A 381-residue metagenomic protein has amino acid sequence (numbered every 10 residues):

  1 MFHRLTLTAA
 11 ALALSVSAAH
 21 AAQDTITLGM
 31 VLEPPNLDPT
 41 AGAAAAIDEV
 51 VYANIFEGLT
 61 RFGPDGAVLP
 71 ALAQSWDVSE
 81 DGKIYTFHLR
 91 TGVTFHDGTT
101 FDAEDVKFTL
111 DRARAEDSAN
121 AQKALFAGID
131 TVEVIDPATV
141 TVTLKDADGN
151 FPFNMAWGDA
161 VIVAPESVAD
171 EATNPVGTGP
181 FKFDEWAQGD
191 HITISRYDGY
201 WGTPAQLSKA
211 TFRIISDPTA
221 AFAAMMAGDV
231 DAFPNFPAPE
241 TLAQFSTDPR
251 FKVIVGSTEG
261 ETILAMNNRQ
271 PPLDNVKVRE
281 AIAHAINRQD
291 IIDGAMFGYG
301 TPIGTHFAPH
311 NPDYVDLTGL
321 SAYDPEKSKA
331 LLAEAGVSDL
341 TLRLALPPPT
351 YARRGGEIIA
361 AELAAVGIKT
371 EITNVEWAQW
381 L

Functional and structural regions predicted by a protein language model:
T27, D102-T109, P137-T143, G179-P180 (+5 more regions): Alpha-helical secondary-structure segments
L28, Q188, P312, K329-L381: Ligand/substrate-recognition segments at binding pockets and active sites
G29-E80, D111, V176-T178: N-terminal lobe/hinge region of extracytoplasmic solute-binding protein
A67, A147, F153-A205, K209 (+3 more regions): Gly/Pro-rich hinge or "lid" segments in bacterial periplasmic/extracellular proteins
Q74-A119, I135, T141, P272: Aromatic- and charge-enriched surface segment that lines or borders ligand/interaction sites
H88, Q122-P165: Surface-exposed binding/hinge segments that line and control ligand-binding clefts or catalytic entry sites
A169, Y197-A243, A360-A361, K369-E371: Ligand-site clamp/hinge motif
N267, F297, T301-E334, Y351-R354: Structural transition elements
